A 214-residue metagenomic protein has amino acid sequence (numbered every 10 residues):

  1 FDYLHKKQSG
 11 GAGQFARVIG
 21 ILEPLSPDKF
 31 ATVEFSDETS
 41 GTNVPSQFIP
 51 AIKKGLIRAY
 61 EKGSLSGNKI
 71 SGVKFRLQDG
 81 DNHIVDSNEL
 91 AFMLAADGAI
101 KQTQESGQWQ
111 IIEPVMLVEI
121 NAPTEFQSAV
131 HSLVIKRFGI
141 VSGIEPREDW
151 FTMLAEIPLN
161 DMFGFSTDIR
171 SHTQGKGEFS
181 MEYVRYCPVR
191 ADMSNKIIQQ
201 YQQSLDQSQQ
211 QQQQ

Functional and structural regions predicted by a protein language model:
F1-Q214: Accessory interaction regions appended to the cores of large information-processing enzymes
